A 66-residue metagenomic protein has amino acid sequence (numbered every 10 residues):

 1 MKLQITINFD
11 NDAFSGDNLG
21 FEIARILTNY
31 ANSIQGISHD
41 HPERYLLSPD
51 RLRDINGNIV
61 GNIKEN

Functional and structural regions predicted by a protein language model:
M1-N29: N-terminal acidic leader/helix
T6-D10, Y30, S48, L52 (+1 more regions): Intrinsically disordered, low-complexity peptide-like regions
A24-L46: Acidic, low-complexity, intrinsically disordered interaction modules
P42-N66: Short, mixed-charge low-complexity intrinsically disordered segments
